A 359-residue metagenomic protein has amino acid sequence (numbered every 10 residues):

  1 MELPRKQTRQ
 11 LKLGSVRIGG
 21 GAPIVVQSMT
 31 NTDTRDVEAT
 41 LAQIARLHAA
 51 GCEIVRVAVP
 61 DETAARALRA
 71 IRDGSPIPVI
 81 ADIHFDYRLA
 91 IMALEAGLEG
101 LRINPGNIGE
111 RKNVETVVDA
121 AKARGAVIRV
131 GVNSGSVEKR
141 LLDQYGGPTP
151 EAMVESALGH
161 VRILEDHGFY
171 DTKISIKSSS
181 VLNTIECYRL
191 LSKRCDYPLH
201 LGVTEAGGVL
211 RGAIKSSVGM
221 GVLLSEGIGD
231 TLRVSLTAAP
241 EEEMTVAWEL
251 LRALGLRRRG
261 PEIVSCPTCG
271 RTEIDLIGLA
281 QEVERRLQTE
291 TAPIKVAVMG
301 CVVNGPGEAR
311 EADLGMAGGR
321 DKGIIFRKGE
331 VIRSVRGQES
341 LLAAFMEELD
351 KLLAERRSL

Functional and structural regions predicted by a protein language model:
M1-S28, K122, R285: N-terminal amphipathic alpha-helix/helix-capping segment at the start of soluble metabolic enzymes
G21-A39, A58-P60, I77-F85, L141-V154 (+1 more regions): Active-site mouth loops of central-metabolism enzymes
V26, D82, V130, I174 (+5 more regions): Conserved, mostly hydrophobic/aromatic
M29-V37, H48-R72, R102-E110, T172-V181: Glycine-rich, proline-tolerant flexible connector loops at the mouths of alpha/beta enzymes
D61-I83, T116-I128, Y188-L199, V283-R285: Alpha-helix-loop-beta-strand connector modules within alpha/beta enzyme cores
G74-I77, E95-L101, K122-G125, S192-L199 (+3 more regions): Glycine-enriched alpha-helix->loop->beta-strand junction motifs that scaffold or abut catalytic
R88-R129: Hydrophobic or amphipathic alpha-helical targeting/insertion segments
N133, L141-T291, K295: Catalytic alpha/beta core domains of metabolic enzymes, predominantly
